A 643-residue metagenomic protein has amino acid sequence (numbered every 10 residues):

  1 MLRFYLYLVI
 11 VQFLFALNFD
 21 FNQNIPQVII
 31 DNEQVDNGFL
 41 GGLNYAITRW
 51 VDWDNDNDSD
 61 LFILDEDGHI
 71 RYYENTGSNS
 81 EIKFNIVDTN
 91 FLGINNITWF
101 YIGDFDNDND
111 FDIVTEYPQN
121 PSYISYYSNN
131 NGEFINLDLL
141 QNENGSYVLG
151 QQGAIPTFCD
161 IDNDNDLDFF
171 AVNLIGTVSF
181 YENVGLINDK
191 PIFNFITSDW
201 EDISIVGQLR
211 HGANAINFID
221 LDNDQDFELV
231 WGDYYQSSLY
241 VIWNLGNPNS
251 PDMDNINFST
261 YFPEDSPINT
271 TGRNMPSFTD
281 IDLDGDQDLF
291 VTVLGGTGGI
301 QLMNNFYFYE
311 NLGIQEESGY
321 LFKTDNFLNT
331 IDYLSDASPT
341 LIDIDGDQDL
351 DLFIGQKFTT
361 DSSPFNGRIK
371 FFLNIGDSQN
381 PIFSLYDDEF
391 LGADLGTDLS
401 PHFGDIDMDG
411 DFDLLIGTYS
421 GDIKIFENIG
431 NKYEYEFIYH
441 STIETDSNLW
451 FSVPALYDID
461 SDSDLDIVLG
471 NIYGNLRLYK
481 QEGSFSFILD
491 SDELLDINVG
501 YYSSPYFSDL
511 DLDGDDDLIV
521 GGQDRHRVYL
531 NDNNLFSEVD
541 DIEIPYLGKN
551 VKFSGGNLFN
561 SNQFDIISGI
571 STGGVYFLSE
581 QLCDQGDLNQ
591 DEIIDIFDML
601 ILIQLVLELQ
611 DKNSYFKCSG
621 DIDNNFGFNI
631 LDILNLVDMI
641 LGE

Functional and structural regions predicted by a protein language model:
R3-F15: Sec-dependent N-terminal signal peptides
L17-G42, E74-N95, S128-Q151, V184-H211 (+7 more regions): Blade-edge motifs of beta-propeller repeat domains
D31-E66: Beta-strand-rich domains and repeat architectures in extracellular enzymes and scaffolds, especially beta-propellers
A46-W53, I97-F105, Q152-N163, G212-L221 (+8 more regions): Beta-propeller blade termini
N55-D65, N107-Y117, N163-V172, N223-D233 (+6 more regions): Acidic/hydrophobic-patterned starts of short beta strands in beta-sheet-rich repeat architectures
G68, P118-S122, I175-T177, Y235-S237 (+6 more regions): Short glycine/acidic-enriched loop and turn motifs that connect beta-strands
L547-L582: Blade-level signature of beta-propeller repeat domains, shared across WD40, Kelch, NHL, RCC1 and BNR/Asp-box propellers
Q581-E643: Cellulosome-associated attachment modules in secreted, modular CAZymes
